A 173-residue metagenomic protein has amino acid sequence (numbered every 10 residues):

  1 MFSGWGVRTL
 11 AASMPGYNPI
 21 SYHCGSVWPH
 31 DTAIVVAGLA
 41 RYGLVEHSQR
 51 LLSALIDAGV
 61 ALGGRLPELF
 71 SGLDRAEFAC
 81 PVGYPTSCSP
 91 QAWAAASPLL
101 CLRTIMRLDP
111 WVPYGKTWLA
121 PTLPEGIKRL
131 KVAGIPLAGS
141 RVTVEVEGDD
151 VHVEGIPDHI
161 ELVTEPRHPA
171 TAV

Functional and structural regions predicted by a protein language model:
M1-V27, V60-G83, L99-L102, M106 (+2 more regions): Extended glycan-interaction surfaces of carbohydrate-active proteins
P19, T32, P85-T86, K128: Generic preference for well-ordered secondary structure
G25-R41, S89-R103: Well-ordered alpha-helical segments within folded domains of soluble proteins
G25-T32, Y42-L51, G59-L66: Active-site-proximal binding-pocket segments
A40-R50, A61, Y114, L119-V173: Beta-rich accessory regions
S87-K128: Catalytic cores of secreted or luminal carbohydrate-active enzymes
